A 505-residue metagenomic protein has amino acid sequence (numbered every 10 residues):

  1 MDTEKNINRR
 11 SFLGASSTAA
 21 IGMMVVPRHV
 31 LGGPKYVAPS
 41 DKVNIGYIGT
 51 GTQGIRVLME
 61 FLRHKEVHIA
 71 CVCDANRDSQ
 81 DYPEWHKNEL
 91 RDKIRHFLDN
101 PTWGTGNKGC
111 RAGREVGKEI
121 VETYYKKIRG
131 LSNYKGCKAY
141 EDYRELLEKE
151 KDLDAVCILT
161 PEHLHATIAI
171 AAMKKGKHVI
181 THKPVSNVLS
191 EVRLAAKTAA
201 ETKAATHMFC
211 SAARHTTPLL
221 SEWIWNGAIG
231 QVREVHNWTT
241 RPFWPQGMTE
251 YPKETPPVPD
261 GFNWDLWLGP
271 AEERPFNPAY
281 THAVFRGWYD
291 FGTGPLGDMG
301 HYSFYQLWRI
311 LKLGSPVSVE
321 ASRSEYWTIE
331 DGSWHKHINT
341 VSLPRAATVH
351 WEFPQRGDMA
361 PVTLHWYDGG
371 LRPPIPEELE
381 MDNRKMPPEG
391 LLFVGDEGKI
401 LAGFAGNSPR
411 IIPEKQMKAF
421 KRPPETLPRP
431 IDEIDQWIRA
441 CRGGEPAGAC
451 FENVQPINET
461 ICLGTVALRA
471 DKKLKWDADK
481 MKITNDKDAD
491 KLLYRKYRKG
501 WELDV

Functional and structural regions predicted by a protein language model:
D2-K175, R193-T206: N-terminal glycine-/serine-/threonine-rich beta1-alpha1-beta2 phosphate-ribose binding loop of Rossmann-like
L13, L58, K118, R144-L147 (+10 more regions): Non-transmembrane alpha-helical segments in soluble domains of secreted/periplasmic/extracellular proteins
G14-A38, C157, S342, R439-V505: C-terminal helix-rich "cap/oligomerization" subdomain common to oxidoreductases
N44-I48, I69-D74, A139, C157-I158 (+10 more regions): Structural recognition of the beta-strand scaffold that forms the well-ordered cores of secreted hydrolase catalytic
T50, T255, D260-P446, N458-T465 (+1 more regions): Glycine-rich, aromatic-lined ligand/substrate-binding cores of catalytic and carbohydrate-binding domains
V57-H68, A75-D78, K87-N88, L98 (+8 more regions): Ligand-binding pockets and gating/stacking loops
S79, Y140-Y143, L159-H165, V185-N187 (+5 more regions): Short, solvent-exposed turn/loop segments enriched in Gly/Ser/Thr/Pro and often Arg
H178, V185-G261: A contiguous active-site-proximal alpha/beta segment in oxidoreductase catalytic domains
